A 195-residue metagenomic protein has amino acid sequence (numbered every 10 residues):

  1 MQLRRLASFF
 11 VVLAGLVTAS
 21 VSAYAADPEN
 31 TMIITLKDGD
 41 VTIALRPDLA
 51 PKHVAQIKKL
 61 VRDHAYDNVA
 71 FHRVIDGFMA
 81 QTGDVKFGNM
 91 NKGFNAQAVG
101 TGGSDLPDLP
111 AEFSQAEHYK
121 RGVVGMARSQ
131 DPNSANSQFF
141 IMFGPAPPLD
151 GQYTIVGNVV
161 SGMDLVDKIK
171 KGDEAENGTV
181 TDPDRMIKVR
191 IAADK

Functional and structural regions predicted by a protein language model:
Q2-L3, F9, L13, S20-K195: Cyclophilin-like peptidyl-prolyl cis-trans isomerases
